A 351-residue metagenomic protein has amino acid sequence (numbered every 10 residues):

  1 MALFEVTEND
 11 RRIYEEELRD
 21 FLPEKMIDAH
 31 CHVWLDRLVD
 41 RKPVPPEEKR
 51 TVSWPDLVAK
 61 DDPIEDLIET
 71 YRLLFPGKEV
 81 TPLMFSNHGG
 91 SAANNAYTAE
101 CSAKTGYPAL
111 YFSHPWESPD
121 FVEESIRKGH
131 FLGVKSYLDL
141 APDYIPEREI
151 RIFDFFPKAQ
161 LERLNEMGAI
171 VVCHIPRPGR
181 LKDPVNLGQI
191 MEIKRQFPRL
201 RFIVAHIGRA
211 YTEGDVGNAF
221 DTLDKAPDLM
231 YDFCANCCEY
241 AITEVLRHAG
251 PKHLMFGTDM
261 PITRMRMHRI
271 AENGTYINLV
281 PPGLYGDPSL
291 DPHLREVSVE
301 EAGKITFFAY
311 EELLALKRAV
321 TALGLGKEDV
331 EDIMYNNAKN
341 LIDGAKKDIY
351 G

Functional and structural regions predicted by a protein language model:
M1-F85: An N-terminally biased module of ancient metal coordination in phosphate/nucleic-acid-related enzymes
A2-D10, G89-G179, K225, L229 (+1 more regions): Active-site gating/metal-coordination segments in enzymes
A2-R12, I207-G351: H/E-rich (His + Asp/Glu) clusters that bind or coordinate divalent metals
I27-C31, T81-S86, A109-F112, L132-S136 (+4 more regions): Hydrophobic faces of well-ordered beta-strands that scaffold small-molecule active sites in alpha/beta enzyme cores
H30, T98, S125, V134 (+6 more regions): Conserved, mostly hydrophobic/aromatic
H32-R37, G89-A92, W116-P119, L140-D143 (+4 more regions): Active-site environment of divalent metal-dependent phosphoester hydrolases
R148-A159, D183-M191, D215-G217: Charged helix-capping and loop-helix junction motifs
Q160-L161, R177-K194, A205-R209: Active-site cradle of extracellular carbohydrate-active enzymes
